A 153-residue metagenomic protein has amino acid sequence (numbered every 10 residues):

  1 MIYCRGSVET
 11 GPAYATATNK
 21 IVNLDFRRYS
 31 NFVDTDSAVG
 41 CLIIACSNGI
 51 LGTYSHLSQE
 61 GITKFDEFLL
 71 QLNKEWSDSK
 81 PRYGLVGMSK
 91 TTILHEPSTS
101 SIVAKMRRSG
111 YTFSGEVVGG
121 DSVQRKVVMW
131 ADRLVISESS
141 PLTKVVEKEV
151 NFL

Functional and structural regions predicted by a protein language model:
M1-L153: Active-site microenvironment for binding and transforming phosphate-containing groups
